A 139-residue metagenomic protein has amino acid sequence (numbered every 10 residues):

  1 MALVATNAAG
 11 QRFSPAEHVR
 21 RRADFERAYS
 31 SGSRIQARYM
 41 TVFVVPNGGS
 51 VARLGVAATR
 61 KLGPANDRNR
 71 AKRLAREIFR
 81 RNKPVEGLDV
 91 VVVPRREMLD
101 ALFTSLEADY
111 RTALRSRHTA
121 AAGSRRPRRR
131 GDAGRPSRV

Functional and structural regions predicted by a protein language model:
M1-V139: Positively charged, solvent-exposed patches that mediate nucleic-acid binding
